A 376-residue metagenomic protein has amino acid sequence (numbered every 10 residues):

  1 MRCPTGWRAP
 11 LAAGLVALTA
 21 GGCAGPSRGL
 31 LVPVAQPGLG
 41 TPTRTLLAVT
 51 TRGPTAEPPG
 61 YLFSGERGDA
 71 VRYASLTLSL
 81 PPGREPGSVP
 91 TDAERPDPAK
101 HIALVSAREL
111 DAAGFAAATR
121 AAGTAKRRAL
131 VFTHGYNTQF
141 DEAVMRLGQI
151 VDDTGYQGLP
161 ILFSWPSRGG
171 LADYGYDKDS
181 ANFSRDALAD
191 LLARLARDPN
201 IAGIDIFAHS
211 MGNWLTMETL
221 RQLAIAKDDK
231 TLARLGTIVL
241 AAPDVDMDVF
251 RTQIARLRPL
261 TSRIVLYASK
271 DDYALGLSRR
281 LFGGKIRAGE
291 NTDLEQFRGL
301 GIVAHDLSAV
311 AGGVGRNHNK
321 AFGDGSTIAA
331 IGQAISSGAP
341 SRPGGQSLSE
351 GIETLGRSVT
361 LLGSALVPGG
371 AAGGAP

Functional and structural regions predicted by a protein language model:
M1-L11: Bacterial N-terminal signal peptides that target proteins for export
A12-V16: Hydrophobic helical h-region of N-terminal Sec-dependent signal peptides in bacterial secretory/periplasmic proteins
T19-G22: C-terminal motif of bacterial Sec signal peptides marking the signal peptidase cleavage site
A24, R28-S106, A118-T119, G123-T124 (+5 more regions): Lipolytic serine-hydrolase domain surface
R128: Alpha/beta-hydrolase fold active-site loops
V131-G135: The conserved beta1-alpha1 loop
Q139-E142: Short substrate-entry loop that stabilizes the transition state in hydrolases
L188, A208, G212, T216: Gly/Ala-rich beta-loop-alpha elbow adjacent to hydrolase catalytic centers
